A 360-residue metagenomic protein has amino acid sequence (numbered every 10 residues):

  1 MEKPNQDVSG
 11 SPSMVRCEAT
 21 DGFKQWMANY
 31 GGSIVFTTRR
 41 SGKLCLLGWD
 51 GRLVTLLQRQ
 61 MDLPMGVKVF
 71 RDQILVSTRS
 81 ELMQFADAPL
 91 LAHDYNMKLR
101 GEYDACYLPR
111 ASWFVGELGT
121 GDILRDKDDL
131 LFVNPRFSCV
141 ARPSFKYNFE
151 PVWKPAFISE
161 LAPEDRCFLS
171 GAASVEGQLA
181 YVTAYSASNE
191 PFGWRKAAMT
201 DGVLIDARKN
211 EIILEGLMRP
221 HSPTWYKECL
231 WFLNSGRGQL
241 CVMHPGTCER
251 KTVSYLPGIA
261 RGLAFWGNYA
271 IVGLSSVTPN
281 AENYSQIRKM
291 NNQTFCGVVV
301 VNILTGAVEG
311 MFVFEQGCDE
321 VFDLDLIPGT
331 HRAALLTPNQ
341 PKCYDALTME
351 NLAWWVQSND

Functional and structural regions predicted by a protein language model:
C17-W26, Q60-Q73, W113-D126, S159-A180 (+5 more regions): Beta-rich, blade/repeat-based domains predominating in secreted/periplasmic proteins but also intracellular
A19-G31, M83-M97, V182-M199, V272-Q293 (+1 more regions): Short, conserved, GDST-rich strand-edge loop motifs in beta-rich repeat architectures
F36-R39, L75-E81, R125, L131-F137 (+7 more regions): Conserved beta-strand positions in repeat-built beta-propeller and related beta-rich domains
R52-D122: Blade-loop segments of beta-propeller domains
L53-Q58, L108-W113, E150-A162, K209-E215 (+2 more regions): A short beta-strand motif characteristic of beta-propeller blades
Y95-S170: Asp-box/WD-like beta-propeller blade repeats and closely related beta-sheet repeat scaffolds
A197-R208, I287-T305: Beta-propeller blade signature
I303-D360: Blade-level signature of beta-propeller repeat domains, shared across WD40, Kelch, NHL, RCC1 and BNR/Asp-box propellers
